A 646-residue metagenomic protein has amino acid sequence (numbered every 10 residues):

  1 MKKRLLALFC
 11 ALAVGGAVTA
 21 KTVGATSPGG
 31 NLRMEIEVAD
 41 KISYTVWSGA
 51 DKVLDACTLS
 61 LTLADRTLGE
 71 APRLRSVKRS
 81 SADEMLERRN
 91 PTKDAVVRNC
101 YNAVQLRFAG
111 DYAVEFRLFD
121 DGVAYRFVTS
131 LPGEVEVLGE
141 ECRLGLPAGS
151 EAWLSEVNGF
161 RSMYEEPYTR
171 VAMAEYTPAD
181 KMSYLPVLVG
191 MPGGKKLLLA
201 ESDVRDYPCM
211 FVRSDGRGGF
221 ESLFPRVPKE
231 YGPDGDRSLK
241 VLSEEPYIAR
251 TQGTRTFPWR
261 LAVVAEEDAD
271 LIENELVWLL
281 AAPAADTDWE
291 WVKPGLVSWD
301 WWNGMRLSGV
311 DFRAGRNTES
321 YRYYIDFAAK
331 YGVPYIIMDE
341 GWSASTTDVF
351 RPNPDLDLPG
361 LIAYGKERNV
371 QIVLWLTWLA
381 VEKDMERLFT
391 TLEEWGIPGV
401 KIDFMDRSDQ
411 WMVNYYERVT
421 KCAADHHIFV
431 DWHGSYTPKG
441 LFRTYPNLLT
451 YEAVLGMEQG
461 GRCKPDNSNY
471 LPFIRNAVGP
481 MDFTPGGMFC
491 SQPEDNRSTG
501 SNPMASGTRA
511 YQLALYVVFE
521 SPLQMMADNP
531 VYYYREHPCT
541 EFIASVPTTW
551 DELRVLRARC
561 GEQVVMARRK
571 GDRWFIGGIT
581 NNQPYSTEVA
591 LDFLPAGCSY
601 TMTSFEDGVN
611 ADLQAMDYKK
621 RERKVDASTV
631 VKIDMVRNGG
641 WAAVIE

Functional and structural regions predicted by a protein language model:
A7-G15: Bacterial N-terminal signal peptides
K21-W278, A284: N-terminal accessory beta-strand-rich subdomains and adjacent acidic, glycine-rich linkers that precede catalytic cores
I248, Q252-F327, Y331-P334: An acidic-aromatic substrate-binding cleft motif
A328, D403, V430, V518 (+1 more regions): Conserved, mostly hydrophobic/aromatic
D339-T508: Aromatic- and carboxylate-enriched substrate-binding clefts and catalytic-loop regions of carbohydrate-active enzymes
D528-F575, I579, D612-M616: Glycan-recognition and catalytic regions of carbohydrate-active enzymes
C560-A596, Y600, W641-A642: Carbohydrate-binding surface patches
E622-E646: C-terminal beta-strand-rich structural cap/linker in extracellular carbohydrate-active enzymes
